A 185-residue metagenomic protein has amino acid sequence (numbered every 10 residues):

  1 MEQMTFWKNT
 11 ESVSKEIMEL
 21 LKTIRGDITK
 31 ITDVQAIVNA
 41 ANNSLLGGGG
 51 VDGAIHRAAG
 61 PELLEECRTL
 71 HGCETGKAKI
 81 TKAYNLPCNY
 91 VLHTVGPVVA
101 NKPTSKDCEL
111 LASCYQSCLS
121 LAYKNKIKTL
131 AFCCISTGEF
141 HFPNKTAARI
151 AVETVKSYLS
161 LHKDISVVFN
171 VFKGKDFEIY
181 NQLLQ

Functional and structural regions predicted by a protein language model:
E2-N125: Glycine-/small-residue-enriched capping loops at alpha/beta junctions
V99-Q185: Phosphate/ribose-phosphate-bearing ligand recognition and processing surfaces, centered on ADP-ribose/NAD(+/P+) systems
